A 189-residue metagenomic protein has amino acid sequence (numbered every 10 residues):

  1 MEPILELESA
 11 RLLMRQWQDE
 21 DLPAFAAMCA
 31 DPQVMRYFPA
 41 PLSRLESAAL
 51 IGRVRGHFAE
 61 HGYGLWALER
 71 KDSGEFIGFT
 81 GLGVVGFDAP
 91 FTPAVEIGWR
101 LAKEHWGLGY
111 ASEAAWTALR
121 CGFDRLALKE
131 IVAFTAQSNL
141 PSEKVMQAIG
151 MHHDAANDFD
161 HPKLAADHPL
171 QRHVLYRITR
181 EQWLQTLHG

Functional and structural regions predicted by a protein language model:
M1-Y37, E69-G189: Acyl-donor (CoA/ACP) binding surface of acyl/acetyltransferases
Q33-V54, G64-W66: Conserved GNAT-fold acetyl-CoA-binding loop/helix
H57-H61: Short loop/turn motifs at secondary-structure junctions and domain boundaries
